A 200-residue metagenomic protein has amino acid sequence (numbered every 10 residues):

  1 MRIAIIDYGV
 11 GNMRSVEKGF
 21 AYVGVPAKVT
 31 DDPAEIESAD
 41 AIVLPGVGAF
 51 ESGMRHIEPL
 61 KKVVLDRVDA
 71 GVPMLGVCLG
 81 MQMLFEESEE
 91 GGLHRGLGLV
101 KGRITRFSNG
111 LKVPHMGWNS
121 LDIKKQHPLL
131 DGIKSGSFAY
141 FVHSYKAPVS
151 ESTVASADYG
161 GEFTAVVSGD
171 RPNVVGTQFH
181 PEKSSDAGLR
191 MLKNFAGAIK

Functional and structural regions predicted by a protein language model:
M1-P73, L79, F85, K101-T105 (+2 more regions): N-terminal beta1-alpha1 cap of cysteine-dependent amidohydrolase-like domains
I36, D69, R103-K200: Amide-donor transfer/coupling interface in amidating biosynthetic enzymes
G53-K62, D66, S88-L93, A157-D158 (+1 more regions): Short, charged helix-to-loop "capping" segments that act as catalytic/coupling loops
P73, G98, N173-V175: Protein kinase-like catalytic core scaffold
L75-V77, L84-P114: Helix-adjacent hinge/juxtasegments
